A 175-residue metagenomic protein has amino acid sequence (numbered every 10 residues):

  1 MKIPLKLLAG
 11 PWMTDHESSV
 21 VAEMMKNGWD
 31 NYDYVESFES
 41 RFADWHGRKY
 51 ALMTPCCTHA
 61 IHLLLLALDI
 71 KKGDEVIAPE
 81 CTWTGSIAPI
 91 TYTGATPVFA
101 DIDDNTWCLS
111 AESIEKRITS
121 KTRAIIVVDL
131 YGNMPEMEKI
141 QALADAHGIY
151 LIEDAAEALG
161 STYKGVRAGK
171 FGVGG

Functional and structural regions predicted by a protein language model:
M1-A67, K71, Y92-T93, D104 (+3 more regions): Conserved PLP-binding active-site segment in aminotransferase class I/II-type PLP enzymes
G10, P89, K116, R167-G169: Short secondary-structure boundary/capping segments
H46, K71, S120, G169-K170: Structured loop/turn residues at beta-strand edges in well-structured enzyme cores
M53, F99-D101, K170: Structural signal for conserved beta-strand scaffold positions within catalytic alpha/beta enzyme cores
L66-A155, T162: PLP-dependent aminotransferase-like
E153-G175: Conserved active-site segment immediately N-terminal to the catalytic lysine that forms the internal aldimine
